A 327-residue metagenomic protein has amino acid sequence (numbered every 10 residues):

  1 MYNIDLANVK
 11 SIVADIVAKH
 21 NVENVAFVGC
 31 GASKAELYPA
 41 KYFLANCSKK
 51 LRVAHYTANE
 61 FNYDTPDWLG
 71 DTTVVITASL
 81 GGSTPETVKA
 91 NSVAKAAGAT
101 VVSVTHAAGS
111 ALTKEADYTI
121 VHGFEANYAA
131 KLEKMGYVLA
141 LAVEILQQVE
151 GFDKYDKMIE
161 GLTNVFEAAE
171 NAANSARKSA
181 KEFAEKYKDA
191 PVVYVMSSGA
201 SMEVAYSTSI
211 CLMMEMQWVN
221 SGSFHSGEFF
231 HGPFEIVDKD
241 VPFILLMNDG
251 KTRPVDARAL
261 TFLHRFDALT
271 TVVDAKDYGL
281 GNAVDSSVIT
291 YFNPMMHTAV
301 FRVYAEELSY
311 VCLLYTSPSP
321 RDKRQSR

Functional and structural regions predicted by a protein language model:
Y2-N24, A126, V143-H225, F230: Active-site phosphate/pyrophosphate-binding segments
V9-I12, E60-D67, F230-P233: Structural motif
N21-Y155, G161, L246-V273: Glycine-rich phosphate-binding loops that contact phosphosugars or nucleotide phosphates
S110-A116, V237, L280-A283: Short loop/helix-cap segments at secondary-structure boundaries that form the rim of catalytic
V204-A268: Internal helical hairpin/lid segments
R265, A275-L314: Structured C-terminal subdomain patch of bacterial secreted/periplasmic proteins
Y315-D322: Conserved small/polar residues in nucleotide/adenosyl-binding loops
